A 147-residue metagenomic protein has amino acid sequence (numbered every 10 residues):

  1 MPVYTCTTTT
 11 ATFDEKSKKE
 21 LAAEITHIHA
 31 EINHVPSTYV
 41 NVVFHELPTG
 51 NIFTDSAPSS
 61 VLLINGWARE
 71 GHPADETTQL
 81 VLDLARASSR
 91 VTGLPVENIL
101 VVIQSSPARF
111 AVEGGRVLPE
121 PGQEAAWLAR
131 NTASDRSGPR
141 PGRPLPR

Functional and structural regions predicted by a protein language model:
M1-R147: A domain-level signal for the structural core that forms small-molecule/cofactor-binding pockets and catalytic centers
